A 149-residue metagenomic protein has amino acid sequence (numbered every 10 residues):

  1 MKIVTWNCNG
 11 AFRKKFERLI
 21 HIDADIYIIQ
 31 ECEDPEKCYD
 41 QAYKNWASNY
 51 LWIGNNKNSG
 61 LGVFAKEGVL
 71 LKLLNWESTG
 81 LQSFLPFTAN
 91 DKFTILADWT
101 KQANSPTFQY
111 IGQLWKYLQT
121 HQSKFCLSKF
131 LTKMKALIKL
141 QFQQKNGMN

Functional and structural regions predicted by a protein language model:
M1-K44, I53: N-terminal, active-site-proximal structural segment of metallo-dependent hydrolase catalytic domains
I3, L71, F93, S123-F125: Hydrophobic anchor at the start of a short beta-strand that flanks the dinucleotide cofactor-binding loop
I3-G10, L74-W76, A103-T107: Short, flexible loop segments at the rims of nucleotide/cofactor-binding pockets, characterized by
W6, L51-W52, W99, W115 (+1 more regions): Tryptophan-centered motif/residue detector
N9, E33, W99-K101, L131-M134: Catalytic metal-binding/acid-base residues of hydrolase active sites
K15-I22, F87-A89, Q109-F125: Short, basic/hydrophobic alpha-helical segments
I26, A42, G112-N149: Metal-dependent phosphoesterases centered on the DNase I-like endonuclease/exonuclease/phosphatase
C32-A103: Structured beta-strand-rich core segments of catalytic domains in phosphoester-bond hydrolases
